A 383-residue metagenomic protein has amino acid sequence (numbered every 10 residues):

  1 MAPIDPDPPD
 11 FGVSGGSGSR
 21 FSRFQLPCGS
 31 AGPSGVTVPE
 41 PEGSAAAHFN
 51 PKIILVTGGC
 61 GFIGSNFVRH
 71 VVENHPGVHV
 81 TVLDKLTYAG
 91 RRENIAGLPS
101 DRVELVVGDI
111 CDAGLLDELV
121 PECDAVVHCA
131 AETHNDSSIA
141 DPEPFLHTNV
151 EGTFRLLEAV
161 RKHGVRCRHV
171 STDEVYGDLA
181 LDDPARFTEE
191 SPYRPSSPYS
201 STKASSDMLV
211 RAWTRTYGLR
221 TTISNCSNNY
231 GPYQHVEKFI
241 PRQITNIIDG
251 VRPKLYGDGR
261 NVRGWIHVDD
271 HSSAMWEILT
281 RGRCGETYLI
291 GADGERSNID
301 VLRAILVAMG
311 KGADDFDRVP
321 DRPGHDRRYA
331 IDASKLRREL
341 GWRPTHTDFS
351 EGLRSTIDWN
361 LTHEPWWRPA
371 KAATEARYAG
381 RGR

Functional and structural regions predicted by a protein language model:
A2-N229, W359-P365, P369, A373-R383: N-terminal Rossmann-like NAD(P)+-binding domain of SDR-like oxidoreductases, especially those catalyzing
A31, V38, S44-A47, I54-L55 (+4 more regions): C-terminal substrate-binding subdomain of Rossmann-fold SDR/epimerase-dehydratase oxidoreductases
F62, S197, G231, K238 (+3 more regions): Amphipathic alpha-helical recognition patches that constitute DNA-binding helices
R92-I95, D117, L179-D183, Q234-E237 (+3 more regions): Short aromatic-enriched loop/helix-cap "lid" or pocket-rim segments at secondary-structure transitions that line
G114-D117, D136, E143, F154 (+7 more regions): Residues in well-ordered alpha-helical elements
L156, V210, Q243, L336-R337: Structural element of the ATP-grasp superfamily
P184, P195-T202, P232, V236-I240 (+1 more regions): The catalytic Tyr-centered alpha-helix of NAD(P)H-dependent dehydrogenases
S205, L209, W213, Q243 (+2 more regions): Hydrophobic alpha-helix immediately C-terminal to the catalytic Tyr-X-X-X-Lys motif of short-chain
